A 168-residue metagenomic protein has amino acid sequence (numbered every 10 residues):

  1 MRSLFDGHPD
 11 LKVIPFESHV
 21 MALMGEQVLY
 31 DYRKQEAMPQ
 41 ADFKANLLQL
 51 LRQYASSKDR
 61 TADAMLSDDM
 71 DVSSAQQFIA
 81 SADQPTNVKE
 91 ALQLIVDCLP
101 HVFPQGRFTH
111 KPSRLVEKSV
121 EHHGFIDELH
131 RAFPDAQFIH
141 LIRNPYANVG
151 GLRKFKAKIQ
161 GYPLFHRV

Functional and structural regions predicted by a protein language model:
M1-L11: A conserved segment at the C-terminal end of the G1
R2, G25, G150-R153: A short local structural element in Rossmann-fold oxidoreductases
G7, V20, A147: Active-site micro-motifs of SAM-dependent methyltransferase domains
P9-V13, Q137-F138: Catalytic donor-sugar/metal-binding loop of nucleotide-sugar-dependent glycosyltransferases
D10, V20, L29, A157-K158: Residue-level marker of structural boundaries
P15-E17, I142: Residues at the C-termini of beta-strands that transition into short coil/loop
E17-K118: PAPS-dependent sulfation machinery
F78-Q84, V88-V96, V102-V168: PAPS-dependent sulfotransferase catalytic domain
